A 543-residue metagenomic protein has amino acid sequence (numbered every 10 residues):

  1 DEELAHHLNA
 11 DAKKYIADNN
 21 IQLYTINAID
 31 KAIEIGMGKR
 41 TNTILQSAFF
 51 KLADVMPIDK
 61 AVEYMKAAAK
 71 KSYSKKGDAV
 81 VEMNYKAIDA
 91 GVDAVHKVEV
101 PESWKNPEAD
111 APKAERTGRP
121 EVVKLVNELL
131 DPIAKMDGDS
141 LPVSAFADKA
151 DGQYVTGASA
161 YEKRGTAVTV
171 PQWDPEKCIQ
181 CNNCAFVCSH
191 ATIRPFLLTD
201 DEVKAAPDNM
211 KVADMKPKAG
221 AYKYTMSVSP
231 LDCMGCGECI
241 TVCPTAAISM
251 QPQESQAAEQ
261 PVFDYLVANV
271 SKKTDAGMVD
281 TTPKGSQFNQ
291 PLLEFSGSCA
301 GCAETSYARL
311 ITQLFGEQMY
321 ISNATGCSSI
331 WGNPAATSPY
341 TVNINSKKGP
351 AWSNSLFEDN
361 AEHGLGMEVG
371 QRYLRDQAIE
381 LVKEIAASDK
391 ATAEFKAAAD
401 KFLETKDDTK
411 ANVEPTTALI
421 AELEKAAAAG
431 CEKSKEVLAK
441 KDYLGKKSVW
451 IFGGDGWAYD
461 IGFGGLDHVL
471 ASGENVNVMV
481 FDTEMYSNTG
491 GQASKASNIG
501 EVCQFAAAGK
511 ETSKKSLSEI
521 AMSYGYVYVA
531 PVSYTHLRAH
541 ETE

Functional and structural regions predicted by a protein language model:
D1-D131, V203-D208, A335, E501: Active-site cofactor/cluster-binding pocket
L4-N9, I35-G38, N183, L198-D200 (+8 more regions): Short acidic, glycine/serine/threonine-rich loops at helix termini
Y73-S74, D359-A429: N-terminal leader/propeptide and maturation segments of large enzyme subunits in energy/redox metabolism and hydrolases
A87-I88, V92-Q172, Q180-N182, D201-K216 (+5 more regions): Flexible inter-domain linker/hinge segments
A158-S159, Q172, N183-V203, S229 (+5 more regions): Iron-sulfur cluster-binding cysteine motifs and their immediate structural context in ferredoxin-like electron-transfer
E304-Y320, S329-V342, A427-Q492, Y528 (+1 more regions): Thiamine diphosphate
V478-G525: Phosphate/pyrophosphate-binding betaalpha-module
T535-E543: Conserved small/polar residues in nucleotide/adenosyl-binding loops
